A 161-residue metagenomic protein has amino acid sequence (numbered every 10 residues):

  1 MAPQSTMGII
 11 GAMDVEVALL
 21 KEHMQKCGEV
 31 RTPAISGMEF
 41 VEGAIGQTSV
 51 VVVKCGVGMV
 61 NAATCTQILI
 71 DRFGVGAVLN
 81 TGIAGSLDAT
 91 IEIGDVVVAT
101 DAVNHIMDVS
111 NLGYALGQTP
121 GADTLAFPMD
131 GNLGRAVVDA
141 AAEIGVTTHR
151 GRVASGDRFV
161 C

Functional and structural regions predicted by a protein language model:
M1-A2, F159: Polar low-complexity intrinsically disordered regions
A2-R135, E143: Metabolite-binding pocket within alpha/beta catalytic cores that recognizes anionic/polar moieties
D130-C161: Active-site-adjacent substrate-binding region of metalloamidase/peptidase-like peptide-processing proteins
